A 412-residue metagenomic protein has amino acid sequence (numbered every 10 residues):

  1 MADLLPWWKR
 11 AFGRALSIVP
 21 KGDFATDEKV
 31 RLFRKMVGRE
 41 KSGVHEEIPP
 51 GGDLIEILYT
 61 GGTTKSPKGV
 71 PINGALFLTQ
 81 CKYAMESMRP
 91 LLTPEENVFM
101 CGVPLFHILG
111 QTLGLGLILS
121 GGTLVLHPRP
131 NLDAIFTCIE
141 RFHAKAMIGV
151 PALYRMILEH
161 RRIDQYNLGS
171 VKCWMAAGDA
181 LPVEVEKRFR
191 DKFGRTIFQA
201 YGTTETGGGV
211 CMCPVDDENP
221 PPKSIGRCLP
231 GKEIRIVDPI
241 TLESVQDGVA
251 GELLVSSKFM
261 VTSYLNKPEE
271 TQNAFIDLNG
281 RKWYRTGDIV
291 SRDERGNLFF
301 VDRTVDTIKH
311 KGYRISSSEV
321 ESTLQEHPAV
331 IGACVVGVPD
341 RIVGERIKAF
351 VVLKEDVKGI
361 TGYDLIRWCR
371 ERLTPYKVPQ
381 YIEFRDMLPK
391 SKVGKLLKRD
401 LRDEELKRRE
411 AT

Functional and structural regions predicted by a protein language model:
M1-D3, G122-F142, P151, R314-V320 (+1 more regions): ATP-dependent adenylate-forming carboxylate-activation enzymes
L5, K9-R14, V19-Y59, S66 (+1 more regions): Conserved pre-ATP/AMP-binding loop-to-beta segment of ANL
I55-K82: Conserved AMP-binding A3 loop
L78-V98, F106-A146, H160: Conserved AMP-binding/adenylation subdomain of ANL enzymes
G102-H107, D179: Conserved AMP-binding
L119, A144-G149, L158-P220, E233: Gly/Ser/Thr-rich phosphate-binding loop
E140, M147, I234, S257 (+6 more regions): AMP-binding/adenylate-forming catalytic core of the ANL superfamily
A180, C213, P220-N266, A274: Adenylate-forming AMP-binding core of the ANL superfamily, especially NRPS adenylation
